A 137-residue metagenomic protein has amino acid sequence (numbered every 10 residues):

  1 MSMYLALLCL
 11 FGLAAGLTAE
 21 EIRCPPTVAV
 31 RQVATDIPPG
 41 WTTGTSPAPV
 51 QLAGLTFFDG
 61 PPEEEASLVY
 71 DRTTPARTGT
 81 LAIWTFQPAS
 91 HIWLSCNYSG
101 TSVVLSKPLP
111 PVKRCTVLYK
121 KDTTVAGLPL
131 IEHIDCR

Functional and structural regions predicted by a protein language model:
Y4-A14: Sec-dependent N-terminal signal peptides
T18-R137: Mitochondrial intermembrane space
